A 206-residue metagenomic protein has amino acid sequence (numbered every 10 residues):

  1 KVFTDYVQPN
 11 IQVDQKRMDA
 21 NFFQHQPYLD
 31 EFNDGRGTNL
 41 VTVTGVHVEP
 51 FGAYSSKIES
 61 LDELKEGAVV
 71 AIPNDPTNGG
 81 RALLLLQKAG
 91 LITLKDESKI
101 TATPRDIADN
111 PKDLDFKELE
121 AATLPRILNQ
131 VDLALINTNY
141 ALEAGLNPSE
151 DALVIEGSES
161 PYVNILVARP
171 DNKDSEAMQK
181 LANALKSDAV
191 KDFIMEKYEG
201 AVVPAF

Functional and structural regions predicted by a protein language model:
V2-I11, S98-R126: Short helix-initiation/N-cap motifs at beta->coil->alpha
Y6-G37, E59, A141-G145: Pocket-flanking alpha-helical
D14-Q24, A68, L91, K112-D115 (+1 more regions): Alpha-to-beta junction loops
E31-V43, I58, Q130, L135 (+1 more regions): Ligand-binding "clamshell"
V43-I92, K191: A conserved helix-loop-strand patch within extracytoplasmic ligand-binding domains of the periplasmic binding
P50-L61, V163-S175: A bilobed periplasmic-binding-protein/Venus flytrap-type ligand-binding module shared by bacterial periplasmic
E66-A68, D174-A184: Short amphipathic alpha-helical coupling segments at ligand-binding clamshell hinges and other catalytic/signaling
N78-Q87, L185-A205: Periplasmic-binding protein-like
